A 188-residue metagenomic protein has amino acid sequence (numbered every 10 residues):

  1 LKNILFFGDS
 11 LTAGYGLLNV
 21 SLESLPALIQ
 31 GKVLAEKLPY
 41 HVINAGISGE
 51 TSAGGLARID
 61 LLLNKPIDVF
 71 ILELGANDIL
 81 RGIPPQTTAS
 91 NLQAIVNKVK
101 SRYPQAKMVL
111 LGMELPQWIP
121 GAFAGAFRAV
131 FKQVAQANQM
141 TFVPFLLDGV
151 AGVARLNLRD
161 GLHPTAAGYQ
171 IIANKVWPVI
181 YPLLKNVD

Functional and structural regions predicted by a protein language model:
L1-S48, L56-P66: Serine-esterase "nucleophile elbow" of acetyl-processing enzymes
L11-L18, G46-E50, N77-I79, E114-P120: Short histidine/acidic/glycine/proline-rich micro-motifs that form metal- and phosphate-coordinating active-site loops
G31, A35-L38, L56-D188: Alpha-helical cap/lid subdomain in secreted, periplasmic, or secretory-pathway luminal O-acyl-processing enzymes
A53: Alpha-helical elements of the RecA-like P-loop NTPase motor core of helicases
